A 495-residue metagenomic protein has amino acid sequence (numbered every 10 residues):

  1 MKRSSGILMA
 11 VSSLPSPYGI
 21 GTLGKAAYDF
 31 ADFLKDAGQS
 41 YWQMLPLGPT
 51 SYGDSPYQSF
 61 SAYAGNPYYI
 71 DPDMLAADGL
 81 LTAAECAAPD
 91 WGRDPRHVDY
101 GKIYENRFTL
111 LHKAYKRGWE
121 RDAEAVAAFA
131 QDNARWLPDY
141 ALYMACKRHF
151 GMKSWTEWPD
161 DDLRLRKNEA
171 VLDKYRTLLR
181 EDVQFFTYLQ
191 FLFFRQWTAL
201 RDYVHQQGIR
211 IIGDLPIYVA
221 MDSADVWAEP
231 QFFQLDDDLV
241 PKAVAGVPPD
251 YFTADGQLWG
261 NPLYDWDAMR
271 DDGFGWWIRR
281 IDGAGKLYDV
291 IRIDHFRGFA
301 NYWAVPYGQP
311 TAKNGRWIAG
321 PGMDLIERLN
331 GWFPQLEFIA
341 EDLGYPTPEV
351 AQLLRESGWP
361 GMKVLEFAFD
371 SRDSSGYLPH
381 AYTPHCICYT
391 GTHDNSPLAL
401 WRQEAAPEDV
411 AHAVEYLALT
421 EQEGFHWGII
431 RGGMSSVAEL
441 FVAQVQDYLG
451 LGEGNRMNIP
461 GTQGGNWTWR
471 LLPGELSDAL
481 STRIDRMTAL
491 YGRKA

Functional and structural regions predicted by a protein language model:
M1-T82: Trp/Phe/Arg-rich N-terminal binding region typifying the photolyase-homology
A10, D54-F194, V219-V442, Q446-E453 (+1 more regions): Alpha-amylase-like alpha-glycosidases and glucanotransferases acting on alpha-linked glucans and related
K25-D32, R195-Y203, W277-R279, F425-I429: Short alpha-helical segments and helix-capping/turn motifs at coil-helix boundaries
K35, W197-H205, N330, L354-R355: Surface-exposed amphipathic alpha-helices with a cationic face
W42-P46, V204, R210-P216, A284-G298: Short acidic catalytic loops
P49, P216, D447: Short, glycine/serine-rich, charged loops/turns that create anion-binding and catalytic segments at active sites
F186-V219: Conserved, well-ordered alpha-helix/loop/beta-strand core segments that scaffold catalytic motifs
G474-A495: Terminal-tail/helix-coil boundary detector
